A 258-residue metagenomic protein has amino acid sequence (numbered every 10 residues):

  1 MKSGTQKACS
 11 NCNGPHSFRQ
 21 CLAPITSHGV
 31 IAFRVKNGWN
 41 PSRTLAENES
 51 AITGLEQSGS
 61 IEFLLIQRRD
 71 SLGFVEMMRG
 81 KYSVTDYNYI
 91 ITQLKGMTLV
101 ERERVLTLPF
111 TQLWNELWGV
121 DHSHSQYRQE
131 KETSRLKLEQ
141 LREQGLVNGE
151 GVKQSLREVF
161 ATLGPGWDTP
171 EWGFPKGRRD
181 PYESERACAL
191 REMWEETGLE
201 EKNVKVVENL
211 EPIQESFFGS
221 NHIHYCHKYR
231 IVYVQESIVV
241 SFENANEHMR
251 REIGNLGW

Functional and structural regions predicted by a protein language model:
M1-K2: Short, intrinsically disordered linker segments that flank or connect zinc-binding domains
Q6-S17: Short Cys/His-rich zinc-binding micro-motifs
F18-L22: Cysteine-centered loop/knuckle micro-motif
P24-H28, G59: Short, basic and Ser/Thr-rich N-terminal targeting/leader segments
H28-R34: Short beta-strand scaffold segments in enzyme catalytic cores
L72-G73, M78-K81, I90-Q93, M97 (+2 more regions): Unchanged
